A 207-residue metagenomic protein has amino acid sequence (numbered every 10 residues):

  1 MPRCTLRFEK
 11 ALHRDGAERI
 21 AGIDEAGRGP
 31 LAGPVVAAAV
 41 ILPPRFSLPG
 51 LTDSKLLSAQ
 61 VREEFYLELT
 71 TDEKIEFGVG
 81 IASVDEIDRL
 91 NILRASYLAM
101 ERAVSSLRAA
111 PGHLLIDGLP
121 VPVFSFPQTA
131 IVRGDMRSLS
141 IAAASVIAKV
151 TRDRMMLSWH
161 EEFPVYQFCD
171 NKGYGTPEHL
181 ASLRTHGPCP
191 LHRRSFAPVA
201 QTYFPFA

Functional and structural regions predicted by a protein language model:
M1-A207: RNase H-like, Mg2+-dependent phosphodiesterase core, and more generally RNA phosphate-backbone-engaging helix-loop
